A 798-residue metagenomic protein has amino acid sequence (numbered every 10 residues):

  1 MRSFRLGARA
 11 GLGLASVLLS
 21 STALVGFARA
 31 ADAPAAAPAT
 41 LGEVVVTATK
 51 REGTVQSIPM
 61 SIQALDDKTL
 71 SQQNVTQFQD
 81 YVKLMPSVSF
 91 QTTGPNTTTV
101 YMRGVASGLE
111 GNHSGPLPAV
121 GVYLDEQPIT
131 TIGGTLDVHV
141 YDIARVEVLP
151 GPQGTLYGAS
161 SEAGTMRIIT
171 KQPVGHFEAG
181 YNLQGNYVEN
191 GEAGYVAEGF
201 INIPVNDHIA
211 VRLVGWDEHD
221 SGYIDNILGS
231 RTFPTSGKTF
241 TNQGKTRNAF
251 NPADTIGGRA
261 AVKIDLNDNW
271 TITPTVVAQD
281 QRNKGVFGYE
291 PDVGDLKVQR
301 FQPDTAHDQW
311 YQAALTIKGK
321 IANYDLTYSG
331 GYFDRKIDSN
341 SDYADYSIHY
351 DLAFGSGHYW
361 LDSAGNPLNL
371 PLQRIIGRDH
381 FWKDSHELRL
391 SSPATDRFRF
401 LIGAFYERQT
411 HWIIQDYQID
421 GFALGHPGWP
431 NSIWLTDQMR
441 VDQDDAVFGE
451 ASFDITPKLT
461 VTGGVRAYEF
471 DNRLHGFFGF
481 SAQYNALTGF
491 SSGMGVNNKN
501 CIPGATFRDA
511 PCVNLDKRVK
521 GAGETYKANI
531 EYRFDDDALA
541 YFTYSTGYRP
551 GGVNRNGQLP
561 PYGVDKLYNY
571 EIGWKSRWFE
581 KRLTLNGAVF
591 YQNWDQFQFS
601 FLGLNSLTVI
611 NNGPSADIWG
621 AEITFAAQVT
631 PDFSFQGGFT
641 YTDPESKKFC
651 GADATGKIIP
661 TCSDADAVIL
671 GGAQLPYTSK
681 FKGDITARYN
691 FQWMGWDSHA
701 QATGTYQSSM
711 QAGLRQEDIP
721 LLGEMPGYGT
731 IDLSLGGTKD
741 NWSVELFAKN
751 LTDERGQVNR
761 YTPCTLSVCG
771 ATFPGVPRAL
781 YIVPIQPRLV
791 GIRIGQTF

Functional and structural regions predicted by a protein language model:
M1-L84, N202, D268, I272 (+1 more regions): N-terminal Sec signal peptide and the immediately downstream disordered periplasmic leader that contains the TonB box
F78, T99-Y101, Y123, V148 (+2 more regions): N-terminal periplasmic accessory domains that precede and gate Gram-negative outer-membrane beta-barrel machines
N112-H113, A119-V120, D125-P150, A197-G199: Short acidic/polar hinge/loop motifs at secondary-structure boundaries that mediate gating or recognition
G180, E189-N283, Q309-Q312, F381-E407 (+3 more regions): Transmembrane beta-barrel wall of Gram-negative outer-membrane proteins
E198, T316-A344, R533-R549, G563-Q628 (+1 more regions): Membrane-embedded beta-barrel scaffold of Gram-negative outer-membrane proteins
K263-N267, V277, L390-P393, F405-E407 (+2 more regions): Structural signature of Gram-negative outer-membrane beta-barrels, strongest in the C-terminal barrel of TonB-dependent
V461, Y591-N593, N612-L714, R793-T797: Gram-negative outer-membrane beta-barrel transporters
T705-R715, G736-F798: C-terminal beta-signal and adjacent terminal beta-strands/loops of Gram-negative outer-membrane beta-barrel proteins
